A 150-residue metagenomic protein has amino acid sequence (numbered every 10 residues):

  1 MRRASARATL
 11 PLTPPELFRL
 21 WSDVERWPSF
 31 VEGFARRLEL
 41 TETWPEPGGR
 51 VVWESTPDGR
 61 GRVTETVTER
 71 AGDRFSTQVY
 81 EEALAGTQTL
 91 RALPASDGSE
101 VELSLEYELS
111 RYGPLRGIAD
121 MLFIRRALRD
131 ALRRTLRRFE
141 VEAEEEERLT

Functional and structural regions predicted by a protein language model:
M1-T43, R138, T150: Hydrophobic ligand-binding cavity/cleft-lining segments
R7-P11, T66, R91, E108: Generic structural detector for well-ordered beta-strands
L10-L12, P57-G61, Y107-R111: Beta-strand elements of well-folded, non-transmembrane domains
R19-G33, G48-G59, A127: Short, solvent-exposed helix-to-loop capping segments enriched in aromatics
L38-T87, S96-E100, R134-T150: Glycine-rich portal/gate segments that line the openings of hydrophobic small-molecule binding cavities
Q78-R134: Beta-strand/loop substructures that line and gate deep hydrophobic ligand-binding cavities in soluble
